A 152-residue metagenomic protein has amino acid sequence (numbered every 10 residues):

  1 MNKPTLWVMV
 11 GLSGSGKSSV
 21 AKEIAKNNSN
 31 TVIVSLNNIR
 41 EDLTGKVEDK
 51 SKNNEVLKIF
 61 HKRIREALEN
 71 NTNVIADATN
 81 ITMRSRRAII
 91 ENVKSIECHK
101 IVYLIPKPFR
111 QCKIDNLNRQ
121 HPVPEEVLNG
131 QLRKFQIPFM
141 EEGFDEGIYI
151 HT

Functional and structural regions predicted by a protein language model:
M1-P4, A67-L68: Phosphate-binding P-loop
K3-V10, S15-E23, N27, S95 (+1 more regions): Conserved GTP-binding G-domain of TRAFAC-class P-loop NTPases and closely related GTPase folds
P4-V8, V32, N73-I75: Residue-level preference for the first positions of well-ordered beta-strands
S15-T72, R110-K113: Conserved substrate/cofactor phosphate-moiety recognition/catalytic segment in nucleotide-dependent phosphotransferases
I33, K100-V102, G147-Y149: Conserved beta-strand scaffold positions in the cores of enzyme catalytic domains, especially in NTP/NDP-utilizing
I33-S35, E97-H99, P124: Short hydrophobic/aromatic-enriched beta-strand-loop microsegments
S51-I105: Glycine-rich phosphate-binding loop used to anchor ATP phosphates in small-molecule kinases, encompassing both
